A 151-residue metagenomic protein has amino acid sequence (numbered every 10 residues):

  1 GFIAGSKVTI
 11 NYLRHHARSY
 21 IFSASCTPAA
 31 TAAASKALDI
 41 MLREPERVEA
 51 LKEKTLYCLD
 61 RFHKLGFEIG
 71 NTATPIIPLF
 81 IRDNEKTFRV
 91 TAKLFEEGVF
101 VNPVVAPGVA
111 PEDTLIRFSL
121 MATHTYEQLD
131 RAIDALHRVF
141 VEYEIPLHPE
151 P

Functional and structural regions predicted by a protein language model:
F2-P45: Conserved core segment of the aminotransferase class I/II
S6-I10, N84, T123-T125: Short, glycine-/Ser/Thr-/acidic-enriched flexible segments
N11, P28, A32-K36, L56 (+3 more regions): Feature representing long, continuous alpha-helical segments
E44, E49-C58, H63-G98, G108 (+2 more regions): Conserved PLP-binding catalytic core of the aspartate aminotransferase-like
E96-E97, G108-P151: PLP-dependent enzyme catalytic core of the Aspartate aminotransferase-like
V104-V105: Cytosolic Rossmann-like ligand/nucleotide-binding regulatory domains
